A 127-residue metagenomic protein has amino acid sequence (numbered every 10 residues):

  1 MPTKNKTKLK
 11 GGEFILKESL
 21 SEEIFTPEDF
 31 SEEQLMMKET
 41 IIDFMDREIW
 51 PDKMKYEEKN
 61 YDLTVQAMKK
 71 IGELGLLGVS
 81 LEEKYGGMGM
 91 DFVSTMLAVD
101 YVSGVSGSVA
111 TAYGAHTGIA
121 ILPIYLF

Functional and structural regions predicted by a protein language model:
M1-E33: Intrinsic disorder at enzyme termini
K4, L9-G11, E39, I71 (+1 more regions): N-terminal functional modules and adjacent low-complexity/disordered segments of proteins
T7-E13, I41-E48, Y101: Long, well-ordered alpha-helical segments
D29-D46: Mature N-terminal segment immediately following signal peptide/propeptide cleavage in secreted/periplasmic
E48-F127: Glycine-rich flavin
